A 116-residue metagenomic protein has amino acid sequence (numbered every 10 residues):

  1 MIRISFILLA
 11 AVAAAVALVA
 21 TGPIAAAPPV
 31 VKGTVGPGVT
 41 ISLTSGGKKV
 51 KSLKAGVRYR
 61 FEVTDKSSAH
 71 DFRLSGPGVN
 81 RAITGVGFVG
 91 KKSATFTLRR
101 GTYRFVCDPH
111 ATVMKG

Functional and structural regions predicted by a protein language model:
M1-I2: N-terminal secretory signal peptides that target proteins for export/translocation
S5-I7, V16-K32: C-terminal region of N-terminal signal peptides and the immediate post-cleavage residues of exported proteins
A27-S45, H70, V86-G116: Extracellular/periplasmic metallocenter environments
V39, V57-F61: Structural beta-strand segments of beta-rich domains
G46-L53: Short beta-strand segments of immunoglobulin-like
D65-A69: Short proline/glycine-enriched turn/loop motifs at strand-loop junctions of beta-rich domains
D71-P77: Short, surface-exposed beta-strand/strand-loop-strand elements in extracellular ectodomains
V79-G85: Surface-exposed loop/edge segments in extracytoplasmic proteins
